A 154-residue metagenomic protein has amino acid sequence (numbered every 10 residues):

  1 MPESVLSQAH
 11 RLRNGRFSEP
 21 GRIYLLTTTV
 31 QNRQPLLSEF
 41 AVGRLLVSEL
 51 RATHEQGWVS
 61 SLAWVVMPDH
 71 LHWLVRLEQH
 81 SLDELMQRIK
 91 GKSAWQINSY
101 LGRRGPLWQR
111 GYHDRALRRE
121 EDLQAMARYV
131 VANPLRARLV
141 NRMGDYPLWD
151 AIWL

Functional and structural regions predicted by a protein language model:
M1-L154: Short catalytic/metal-binding and nucleic-acid-binding patches
